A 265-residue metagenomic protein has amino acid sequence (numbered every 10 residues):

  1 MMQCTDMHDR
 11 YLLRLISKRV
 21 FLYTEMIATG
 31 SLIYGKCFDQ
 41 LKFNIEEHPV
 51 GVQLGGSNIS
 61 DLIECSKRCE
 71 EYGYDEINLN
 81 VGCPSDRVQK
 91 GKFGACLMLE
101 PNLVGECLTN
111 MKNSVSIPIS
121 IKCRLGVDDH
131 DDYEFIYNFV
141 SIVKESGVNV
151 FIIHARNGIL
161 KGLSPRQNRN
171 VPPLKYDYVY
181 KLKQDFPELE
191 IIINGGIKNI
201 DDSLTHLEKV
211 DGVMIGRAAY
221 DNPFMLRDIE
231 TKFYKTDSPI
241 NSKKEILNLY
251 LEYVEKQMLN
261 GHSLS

Functional and structural regions predicted by a protein language model:
M2-Q3, H8, N102, E106-T109 (+6 more regions): Alpha/beta catalytic cores of nucleotide-metabolism and tRNA/nucleoside-modifying enzymes
Q3-Y72: Glycine-rich, positively charged N-terminal anion/phosphate-binding segment
L13, E25, V52, L79 (+5 more regions): Conserved, mostly hydrophobic/aromatic
K18-V20, F43-V50, G73-I77, V115-I119 (+3 more regions): Short, well-ordered coil/turn segments that N-cap beta-strands
E25-T29, I77, V81-D86, A155-I159 (+2 more regions): Glycine-rich phosphate-binding active-site loops on the catalytic face of alpha/beta enzymes
A28-I33, G56-I59, V81-A95, N157-G162: Conserved radical SAM core fold
G51-Y74, A95-E106, Y133-Y137: Glycine-rich anion/phosphate-binding loops
D86-L103, Y133-E134, G162-Y176, K235-D237: Glycine-rich tight-turn/loop motif centered on a GG-T
